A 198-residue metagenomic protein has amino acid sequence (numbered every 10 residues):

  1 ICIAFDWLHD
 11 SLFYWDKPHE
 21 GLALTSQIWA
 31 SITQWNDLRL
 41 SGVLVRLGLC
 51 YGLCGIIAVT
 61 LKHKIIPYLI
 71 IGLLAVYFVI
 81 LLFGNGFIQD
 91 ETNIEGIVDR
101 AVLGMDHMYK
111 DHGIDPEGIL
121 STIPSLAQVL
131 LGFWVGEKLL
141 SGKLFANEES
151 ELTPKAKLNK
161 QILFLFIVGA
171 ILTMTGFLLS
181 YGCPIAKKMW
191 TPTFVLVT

Functional and structural regions predicted by a protein language model:
I1-T198: Alpha-helical transmembrane segments and their immediate juxtamembrane cytosolic regions
